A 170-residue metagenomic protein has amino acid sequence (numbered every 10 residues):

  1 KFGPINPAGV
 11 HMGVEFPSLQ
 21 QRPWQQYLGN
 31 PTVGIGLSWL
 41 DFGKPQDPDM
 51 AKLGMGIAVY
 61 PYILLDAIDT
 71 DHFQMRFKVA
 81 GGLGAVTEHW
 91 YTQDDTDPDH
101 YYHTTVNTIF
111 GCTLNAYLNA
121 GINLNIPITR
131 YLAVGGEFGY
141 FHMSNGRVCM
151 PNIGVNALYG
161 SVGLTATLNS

Functional and structural regions predicted by a protein language model:
K1, P45-M50, H89-D97, G146-I153: Outer-membrane beta-barrel translocator domains and adjoining extracellular loop/strand segments of Gram-negative
K1-L53: Start-of-domain marker
P4-V10, G29, A51-V59, C112-L118 (+2 more regions): Residues that define the transmembrane beta-barrel architecture of outer-membrane proteins
M12, V33-L37, F77-G81, A120-I122 (+1 more regions): Membrane-embedded beta-strand positions of outer-membrane beta-barrel proteins
V14-S18, L65-A67, L124-I126, A166-L168: Residue-level signature of outer-membrane beta-barrel architecture
F16, L37-G43, G81-H89, Y140-G146 (+1 more regions): Transmembrane beta-strands of outer-membrane beta-barrel pores
Q20-P23, D71-F73, I128-V134: Repeated loop/turn-to-beta-strand initiation elements of outer-membrane beta-barrel proteins
N123-N169: Predominantly the C-terminal beta-signal and adjacent terminal strand-loop region of outer-membrane beta-barrel
